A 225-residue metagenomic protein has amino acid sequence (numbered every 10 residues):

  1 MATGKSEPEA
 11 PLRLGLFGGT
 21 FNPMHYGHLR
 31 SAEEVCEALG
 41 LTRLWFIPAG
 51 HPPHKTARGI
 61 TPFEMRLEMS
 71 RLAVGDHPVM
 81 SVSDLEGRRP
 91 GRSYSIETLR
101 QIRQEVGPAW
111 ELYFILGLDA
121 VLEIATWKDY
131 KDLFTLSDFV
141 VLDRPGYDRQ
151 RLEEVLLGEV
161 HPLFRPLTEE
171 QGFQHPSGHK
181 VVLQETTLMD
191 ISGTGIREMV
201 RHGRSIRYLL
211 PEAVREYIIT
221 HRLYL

Functional and structural regions predicted by a protein language model:
M1-L225: Nucleotidyltransferase catalytic core that binds NTPs
